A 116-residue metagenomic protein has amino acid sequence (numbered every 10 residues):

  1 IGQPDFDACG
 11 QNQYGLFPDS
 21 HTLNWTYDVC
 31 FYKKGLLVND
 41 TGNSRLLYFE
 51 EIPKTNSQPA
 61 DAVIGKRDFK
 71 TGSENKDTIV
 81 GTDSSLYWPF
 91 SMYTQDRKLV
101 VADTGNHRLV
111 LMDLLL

Functional and structural regions predicted by a protein language model:
I1-S20, Q58-D83: Surface-exposed loop and turn segments in beta-propeller and other repeat-based domains that flank or scaffold
D7, P18, L37, M92 (+1 more regions): Structural/interface elements that position substrates and couple domains in central-metabolism enzymes
Q13-K33, K76-R97: Signature of short aromatic-glycine-proline-rich micro-motifs recurring in repeat-based ectodomains
T22-W25, G42, P59, W88 (+1 more regions): Beta-rich catalytic cores
G35-V38, K98-V101: Conserved beta-propeller blade signature
T41-G42, E51, T104-G105, L114: Short loop/turn segments immediately following the C-termini of beta-strands
S44-L46, H107-L109: Structural signal for beta-propeller blades
F49-Q58, M112-L116: Short loop/turn segments immediately following beta-strands, especially the blade-tip and inter-blade linker loops
